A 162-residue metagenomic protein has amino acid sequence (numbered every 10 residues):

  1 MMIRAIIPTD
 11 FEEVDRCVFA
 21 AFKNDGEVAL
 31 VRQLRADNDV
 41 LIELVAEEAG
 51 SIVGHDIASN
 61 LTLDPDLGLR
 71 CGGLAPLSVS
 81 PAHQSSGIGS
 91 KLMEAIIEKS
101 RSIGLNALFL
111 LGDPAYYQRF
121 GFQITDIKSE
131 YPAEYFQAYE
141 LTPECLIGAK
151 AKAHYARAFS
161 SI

Functional and structural regions predicted by a protein language model:
M1-V31, D37-V53, P143, G148-I162: Short amphipathic alpha-helix that is part of the acyltransferase structural core
V40, G68-G73: Exposed loop/turn and edge beta-strand positions of beta-sandwich/beta-sheet ligand-binding modules
L41, P132-F136: Short hydrophobic/aromatic beta-strand or adjacent loop that forms the aromatic wall/cage of a ligand/substrate-binding
V45, S51-T62, C71-S78: Conserved beta-strand in the GNAT
P65: A glycine- and small/hydrophobic-rich beta-loop-beta segment that serves as a flexible "lid/hinge" or phosphate-binding
H83-A95, L105: Conserved acetyl-CoA pyrophosphate-binding loop and the N-cap/start of the following alpha-helix in GNAT-like
S102-N106, L111-A133: Conserved active-site alpha-helix within GNAT-family acetyltransferase domains
Q137-L141: Conserved beta strand-loop-helix elements of the APE1-like EEP
